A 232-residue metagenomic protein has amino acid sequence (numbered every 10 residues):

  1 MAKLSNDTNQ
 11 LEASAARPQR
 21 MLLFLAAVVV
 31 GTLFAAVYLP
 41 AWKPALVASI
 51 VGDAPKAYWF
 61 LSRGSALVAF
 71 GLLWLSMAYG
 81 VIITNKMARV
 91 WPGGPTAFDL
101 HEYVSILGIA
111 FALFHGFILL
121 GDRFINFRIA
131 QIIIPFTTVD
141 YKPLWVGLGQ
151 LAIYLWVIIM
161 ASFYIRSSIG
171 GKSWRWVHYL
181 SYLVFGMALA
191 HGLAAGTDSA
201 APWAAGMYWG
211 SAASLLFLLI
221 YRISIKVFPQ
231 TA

Functional and structural regions predicted by a protein language model:
M1-A232: Membrane-embedded alpha-helical bundles that constitute the cytochrome b-like, heme-associated redox core of multi-pass
